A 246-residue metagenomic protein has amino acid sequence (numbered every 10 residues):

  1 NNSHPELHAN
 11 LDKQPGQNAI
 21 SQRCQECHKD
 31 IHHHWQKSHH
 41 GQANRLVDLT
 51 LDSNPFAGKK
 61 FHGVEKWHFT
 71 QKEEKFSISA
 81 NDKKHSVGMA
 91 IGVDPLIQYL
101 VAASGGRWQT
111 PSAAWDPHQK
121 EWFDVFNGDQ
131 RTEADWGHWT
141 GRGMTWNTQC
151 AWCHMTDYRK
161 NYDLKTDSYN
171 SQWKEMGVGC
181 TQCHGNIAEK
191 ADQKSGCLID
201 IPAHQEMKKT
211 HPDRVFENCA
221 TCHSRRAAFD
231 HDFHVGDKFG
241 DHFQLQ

Functional and structural regions predicted by a protein language model:
N2-N18, Q22, D30-S104, T110-S112 (+2 more regions): Primarily the internal scaffold of c-type cytochrome electron-transfer domains, especially repeated/multiheme c-type
W139-T140: Short, polar/flexible loop-turn hinges at active-site or ligand-entry regions and domain interfaces
N147-D163: Conserved catalytic alpha/beta cores of large enzymes that bind or transform nucleotide phosphates and polynucleotides
